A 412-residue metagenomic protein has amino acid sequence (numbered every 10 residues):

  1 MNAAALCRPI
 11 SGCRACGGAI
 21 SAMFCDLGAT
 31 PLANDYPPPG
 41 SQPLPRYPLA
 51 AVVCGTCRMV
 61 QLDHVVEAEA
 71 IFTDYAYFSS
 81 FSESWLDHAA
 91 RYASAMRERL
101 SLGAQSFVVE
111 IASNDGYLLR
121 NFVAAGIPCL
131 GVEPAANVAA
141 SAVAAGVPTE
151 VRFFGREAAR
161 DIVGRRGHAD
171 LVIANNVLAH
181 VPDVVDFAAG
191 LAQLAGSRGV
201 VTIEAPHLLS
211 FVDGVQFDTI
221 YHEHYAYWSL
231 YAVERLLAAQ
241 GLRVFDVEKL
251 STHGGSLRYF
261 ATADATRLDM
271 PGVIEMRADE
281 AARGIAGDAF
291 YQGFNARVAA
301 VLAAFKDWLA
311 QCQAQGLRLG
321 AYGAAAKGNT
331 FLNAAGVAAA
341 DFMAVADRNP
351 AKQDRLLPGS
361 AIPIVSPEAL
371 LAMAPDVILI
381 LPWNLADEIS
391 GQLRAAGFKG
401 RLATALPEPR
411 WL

Functional and structural regions predicted by a protein language model:
N2-S84, E248: N-terminal juxtadomain amphipathic helix that follows a signal peptide/anchor or precedes a small N-terminal auxiliary
A104-N114, L319: Conserved class I S-adenosyl-L-methionine
D115-G126: Conserved SAM-binding loop of SAM-dependent methyltransferases across substrates and taxa, primarily the Class I
I173: A conserved beta-strand element that flanks and buttresses the S-adenosyl-L-methionine
V185-V200: A short glycine-rich, Lys/Arg-flanked "PGG" loop and its adjoining helix->strand segment in the class I
R198-P206, R401-T404: Conserved beta-strand signature within the Rossmann-like core of class I S-adenosyl-L-methionine
I203-A226, L230-V233, L237: Short, glycine-/aromatic-enriched active-site segment of Class I SAM-dependent methyltransferases
G254-R297: Flexible, glycine-/basic-rich loop-and-beta segments that form/coincide with the SAM-dependent methyltransferase
